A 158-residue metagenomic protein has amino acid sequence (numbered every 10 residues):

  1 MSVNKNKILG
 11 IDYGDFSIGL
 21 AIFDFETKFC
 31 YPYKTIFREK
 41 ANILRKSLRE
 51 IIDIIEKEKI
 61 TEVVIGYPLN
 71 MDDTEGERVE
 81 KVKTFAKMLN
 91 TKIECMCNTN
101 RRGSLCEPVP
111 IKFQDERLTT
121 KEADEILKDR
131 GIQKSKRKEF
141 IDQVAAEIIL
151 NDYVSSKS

Functional and structural regions predicted by a protein language model:
S2-L9, F16-S158: Phosphate- and other anionic-substrate recognition elements at nucleic-acid/protein interfaces
